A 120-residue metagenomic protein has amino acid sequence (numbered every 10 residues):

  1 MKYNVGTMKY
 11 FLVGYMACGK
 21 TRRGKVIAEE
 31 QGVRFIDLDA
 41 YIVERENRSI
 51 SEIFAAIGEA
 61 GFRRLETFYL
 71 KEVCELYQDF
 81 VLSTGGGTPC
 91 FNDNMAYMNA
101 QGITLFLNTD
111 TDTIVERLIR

Functional and structural regions predicted by a protein language model:
Y3-N4: Short, positively charged and aromatic/hydrophobic N-terminal segments
K9: Walker A (P-loop) ATP-phosphate-binding motif of ABC ATPase nucleotide-binding domains
L12: Hydrophobic anchor at the beta1->P-loop junction of P-loop NTPases
Y15: P-loop (Walker A) phosphate-binding loop of NTP-binding proteins
T21: Walker A/P-loop
R34, A40-N99: ATP-dependent small-molecule kinase phosphotransfer cores that center on conserved nucleotide phosphate-binding segments
Q101-R120: A glycine- and Lys/Arg-enriched "phosphate-lid" helix/loop adjacent to the NTP-binding pocket of small-molecule kinases
